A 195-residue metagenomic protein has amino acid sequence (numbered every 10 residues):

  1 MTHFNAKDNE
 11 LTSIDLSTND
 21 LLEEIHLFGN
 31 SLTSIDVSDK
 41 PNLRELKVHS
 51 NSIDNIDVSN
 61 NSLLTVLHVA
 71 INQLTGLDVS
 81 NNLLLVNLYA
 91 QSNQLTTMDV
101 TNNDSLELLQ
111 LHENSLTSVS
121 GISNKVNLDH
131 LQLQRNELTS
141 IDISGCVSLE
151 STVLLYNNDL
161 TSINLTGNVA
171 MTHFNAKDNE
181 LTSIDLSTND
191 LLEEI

Functional and structural regions predicted by a protein language model:
M1-S13, L181-I195: Low-complexity/repetitive intrinsically disordered segments
F4-A6, E23-L27, R44-V48, L67-V69 (+7 more regions): Conserved hydrophobic beta-strand positions in leucine-rich repeat
N9, N30, N51, N72 (+5 more regions): Consensus "Asn ladder" position of solenoid repeat domains
E10, S31, N42, S52 (+8 more regions): Intrinsically disordered, low-complexity polar segments enriched in Ser/Thr/Pro and acidic
I14, I35, I56, L77 (+6 more regions): Canonical leucine-rich repeat
S17-L22, K40-L43, N61-L64, N82-L85 (+6 more regions): Leucine-rich repeat
S31-S34, S50-S52, S62, S115 (+3 more regions): Serine residues within intrinsically disordered or low-complexity segments
